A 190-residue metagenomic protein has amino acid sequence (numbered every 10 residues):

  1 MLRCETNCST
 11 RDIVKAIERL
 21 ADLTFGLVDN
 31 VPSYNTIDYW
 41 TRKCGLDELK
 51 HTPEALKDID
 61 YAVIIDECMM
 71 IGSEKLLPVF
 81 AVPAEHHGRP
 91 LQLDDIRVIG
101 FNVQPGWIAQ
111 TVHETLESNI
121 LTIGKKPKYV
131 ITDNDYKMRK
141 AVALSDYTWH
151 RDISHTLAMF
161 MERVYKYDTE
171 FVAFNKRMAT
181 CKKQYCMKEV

Functional and structural regions predicted by a protein language model:
M1: Double-stranded DNA-binding cores of transcription factors and transposases
E5-T6, T10-R11, A16, D22-V130 (+2 more regions): RNase H-like nuclease fold core
P90-L93, L157-F160, M178-C181: Short, surface-exposed, polar/charged, turn-prone segments marking secondary-structure boundaries
D135-Y136, L157: Catalytic metal-binding/acid-base residues of hydrolase active sites
S145-T169, A173: Inter-helix linker motif
Y167-M187: A polyampholytic, Gly/Pro-enriched intrinsically disordered region
V190: A conserved mid-domain beta-alpha-beta active-site/ligand-binding segment of alpha/beta enzyme cores
